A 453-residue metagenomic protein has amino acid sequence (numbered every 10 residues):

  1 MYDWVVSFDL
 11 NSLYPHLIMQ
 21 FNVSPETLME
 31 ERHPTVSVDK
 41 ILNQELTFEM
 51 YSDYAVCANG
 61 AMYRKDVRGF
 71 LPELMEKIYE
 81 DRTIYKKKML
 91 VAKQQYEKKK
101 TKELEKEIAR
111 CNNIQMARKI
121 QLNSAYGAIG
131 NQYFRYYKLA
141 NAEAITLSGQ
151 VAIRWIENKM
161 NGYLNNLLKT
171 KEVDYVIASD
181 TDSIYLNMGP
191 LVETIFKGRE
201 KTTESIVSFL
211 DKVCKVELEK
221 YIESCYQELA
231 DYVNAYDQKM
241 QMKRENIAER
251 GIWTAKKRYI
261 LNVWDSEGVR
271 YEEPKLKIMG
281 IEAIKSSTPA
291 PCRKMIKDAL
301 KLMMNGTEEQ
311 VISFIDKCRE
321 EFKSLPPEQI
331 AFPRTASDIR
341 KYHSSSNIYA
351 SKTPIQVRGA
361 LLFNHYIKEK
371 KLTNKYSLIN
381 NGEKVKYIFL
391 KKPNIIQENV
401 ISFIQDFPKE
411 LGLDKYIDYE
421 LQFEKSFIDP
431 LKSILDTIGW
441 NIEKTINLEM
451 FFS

Functional and structural regions predicted by a protein language model:
M1-L42, L46-E49, D66, K93-R110 (+4 more regions): DNA-dependent DNA polymerase catalytic subunits
Y54-A55, L378: Assembly/interface hotspot detector across virion components, adhesins/toxins, and nucleic-acid enzymes
A55-F134: Active-site cores of enzymes that catalyze phosphoryl transfer or operate on phosphate-rich substrates
Y126-Q132, V176-Y185: Core alpha/beta catalytic barrel or barrel-like domain that forms the active/cofactor pocket in diverse metabolic
N131-A144: Inter-lobe coupling/hinge region of RecA-like P-loop helicase motors
